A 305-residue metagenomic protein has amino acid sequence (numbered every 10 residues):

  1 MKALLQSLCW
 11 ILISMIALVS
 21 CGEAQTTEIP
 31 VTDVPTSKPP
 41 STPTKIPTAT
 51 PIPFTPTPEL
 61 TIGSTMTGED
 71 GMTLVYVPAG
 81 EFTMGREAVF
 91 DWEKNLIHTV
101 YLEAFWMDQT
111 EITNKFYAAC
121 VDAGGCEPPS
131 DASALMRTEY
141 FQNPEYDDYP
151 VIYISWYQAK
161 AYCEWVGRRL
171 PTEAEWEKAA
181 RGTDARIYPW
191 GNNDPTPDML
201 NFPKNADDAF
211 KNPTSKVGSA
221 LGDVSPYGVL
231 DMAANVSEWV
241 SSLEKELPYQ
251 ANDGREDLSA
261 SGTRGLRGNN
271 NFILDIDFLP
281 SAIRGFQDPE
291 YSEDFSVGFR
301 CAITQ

Functional and structural regions predicted by a protein language model:
M1-L8: Bacterial N-terminal signal peptides that target proteins for export
W10-L18: Bacterial N-terminal signal peptides
G22-A174, R181-R186, T263, G285-Q305: Extended beta-strand/loop cores of jelly-roll/beta-sandwich
T83, E87-V89, L135-I283: Functional-site microenvironments in short loops/helix caps that host divalent-cation chemistry
